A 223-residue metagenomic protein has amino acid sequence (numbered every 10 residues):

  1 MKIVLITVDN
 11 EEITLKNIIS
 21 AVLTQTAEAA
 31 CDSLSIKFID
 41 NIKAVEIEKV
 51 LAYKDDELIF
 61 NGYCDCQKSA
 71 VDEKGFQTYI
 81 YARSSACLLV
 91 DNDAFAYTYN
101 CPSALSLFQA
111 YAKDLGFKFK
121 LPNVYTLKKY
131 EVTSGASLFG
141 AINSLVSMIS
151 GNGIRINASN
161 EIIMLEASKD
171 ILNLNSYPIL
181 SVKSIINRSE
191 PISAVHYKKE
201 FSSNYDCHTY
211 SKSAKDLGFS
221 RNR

Functional and structural regions predicted by a protein language model:
M1-V45, S84-C87, K212-R223: Juxtamembrane "anchor/assembly" segments of surface/extracellular structural proteins
V4-D9, K16, T24, K37-I39 (+7 more regions): A structural detector for beta-sheet-dominated domains
V8-E11, E57, S159-E161, K169: Detector for glycine-centered tight turns/loop "hinges" at secondary-structure junctions
D32, F60, F76-T78, S159-E161 (+1 more regions): Envelope-exposed proteins and targeting segments
I36, A82, F95-K120, T133-A158 (+2 more regions): Amphipathic, non-transmembrane alpha-helical segments in extracytoplasmic/periplasmic proteins
F38-K118: Surface-exposed cap/loop segments at beta↔alpha junctions
N123-V132: Surface-exposed aromatic
N143, R155-R223: Acidic, small/polar-enriched beta strand-loop surface segments
